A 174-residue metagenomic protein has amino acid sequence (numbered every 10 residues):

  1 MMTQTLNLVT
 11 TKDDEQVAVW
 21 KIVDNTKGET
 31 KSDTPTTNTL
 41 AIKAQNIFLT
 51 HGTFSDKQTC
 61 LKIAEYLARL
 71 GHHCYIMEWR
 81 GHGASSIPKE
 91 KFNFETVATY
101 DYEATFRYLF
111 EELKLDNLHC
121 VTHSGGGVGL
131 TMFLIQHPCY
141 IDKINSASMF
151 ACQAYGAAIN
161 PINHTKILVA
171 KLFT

Functional and structural regions predicted by a protein language model:
M1-E29: N-terminal cap/lid segment of alpha/beta-hydrolase-fold proteins
W20-K27, N38-G83: Short, surface-exposed "cap/lid" segments of acyl-processing enzymes
N46, T59-C60, S86, L130-M132 (+1 more regions): Short glycine-/acidic-enriched loop or helix-start segments at secondary-structure transitions that form or flank
H51, L67, I76-E78, L118-M132 (+1 more regions): Catalytic nucleophile loop
R80-F92: Glycine-rich "HGGG/HGxG" loop immediately N-terminal to the catalytic nucleophile of the alpha/beta-hydrolase
F92-F110: Alpha/beta-hydrolase active-site loop
E111-L115, G125-T174: Alpha/beta-hydrolase-fold enzymes
